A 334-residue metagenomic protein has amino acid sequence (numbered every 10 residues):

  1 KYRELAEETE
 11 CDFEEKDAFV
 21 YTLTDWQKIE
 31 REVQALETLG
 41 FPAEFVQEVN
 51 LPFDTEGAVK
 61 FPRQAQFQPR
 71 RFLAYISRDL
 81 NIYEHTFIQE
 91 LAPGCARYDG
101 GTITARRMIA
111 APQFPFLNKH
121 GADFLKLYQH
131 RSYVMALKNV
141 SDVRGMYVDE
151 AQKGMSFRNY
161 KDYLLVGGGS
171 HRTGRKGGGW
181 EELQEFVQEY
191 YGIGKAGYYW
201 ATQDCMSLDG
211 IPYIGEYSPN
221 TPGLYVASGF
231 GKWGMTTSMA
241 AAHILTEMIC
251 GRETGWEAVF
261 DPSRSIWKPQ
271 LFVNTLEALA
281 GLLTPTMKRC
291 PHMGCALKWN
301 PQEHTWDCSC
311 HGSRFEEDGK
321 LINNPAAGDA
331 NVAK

Functional and structural regions predicted by a protein language model:
K1-F72: Flavin (FAD/FMN) cofactor-binding and adjacent substrate-gating region of FAD-dependent oxidoreductase domains
E15, Q47, E84-T86, E90-A92 (+1 more regions): Short loop/edge segments at beta-strand edges and connector loops that shape dinucleotide/nucleotide cofactor-binding
Q27-E30, P52-E56, L91-A105, S207-I211: A short, glycine/Asx- and small/polar-enriched loop/turn that sits immediately N-terminal to a beta-strand
A35, F45, R63, A151-Q152 (+4 more regions): C-terminal catalytic lobe of FAD-dependent flavoproteins
A35-E37, A58-R107, A111: Helical element adjacent to the flavin cofactor pocket in flavoenzyme catalytic cores
I88-L91, S156-F157, I214, L297 (+2 more regions): A structural signal for short hydrophobic beta-strand segments in well-ordered beta-sheet cores
L91-Y160, G167: Flavin-dependent oxidoreductases
M135, T284-K334: Rieske [2Fe-2S] iron-sulfur-binding domain
